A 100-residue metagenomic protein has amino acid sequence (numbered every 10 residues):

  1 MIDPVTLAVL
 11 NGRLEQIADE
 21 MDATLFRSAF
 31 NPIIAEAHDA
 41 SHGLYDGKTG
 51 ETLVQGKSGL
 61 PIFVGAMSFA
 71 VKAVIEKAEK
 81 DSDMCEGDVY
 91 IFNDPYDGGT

Functional and structural regions predicted by a protein language model:
M1-T100: Glycine/proline-enriched, intrinsically flexible loops and inter-domain linkers
